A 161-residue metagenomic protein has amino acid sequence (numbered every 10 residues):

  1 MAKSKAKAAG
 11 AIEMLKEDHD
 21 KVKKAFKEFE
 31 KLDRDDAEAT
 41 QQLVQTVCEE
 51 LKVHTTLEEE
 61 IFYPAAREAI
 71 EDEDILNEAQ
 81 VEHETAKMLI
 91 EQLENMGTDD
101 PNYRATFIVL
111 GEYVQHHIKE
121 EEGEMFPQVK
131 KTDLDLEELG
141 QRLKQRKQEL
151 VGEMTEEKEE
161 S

Functional and structural regions predicted by a protein language model:
M1-S161: Small-residue-biased structural context
